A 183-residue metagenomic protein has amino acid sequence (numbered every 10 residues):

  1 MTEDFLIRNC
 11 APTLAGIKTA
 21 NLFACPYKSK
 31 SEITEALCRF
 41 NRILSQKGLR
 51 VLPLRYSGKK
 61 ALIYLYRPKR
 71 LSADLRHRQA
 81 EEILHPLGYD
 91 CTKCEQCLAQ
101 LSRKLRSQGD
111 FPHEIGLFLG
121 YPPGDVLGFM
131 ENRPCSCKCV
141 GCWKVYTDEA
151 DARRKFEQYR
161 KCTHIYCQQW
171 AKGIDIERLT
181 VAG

Functional and structural regions predicted by a protein language model:
T2-S57: A structured, charge-rich N-terminal accessory region that forms the first stable segment of a protein and links
K18-A20, K59-A61, P112-E114: Short, surface-exposed beta-edge/turn micro-motifs
A36-K93: A glycine-rich, hydrophobic loop/mini-helix early in the fold
S45, E131, C135, H164-Q168: Generic secondary-structure signature for well-ordered alpha-helical cores
L75-H77, R103-D110, R133-P134: Short acidic alpha-helix initiation/capping motifs at coil-to-helix transition points, especially at protein N-termini
P86-H113: Internal catalytic-core helix/loop-beta-alpha segment that presents or stabilizes conserved functional determinants
F111-C137: Hydrophobic/aromatic-rich, well-ordered segments within soluble, folded domains that form packed cores
C142-G183: Long, compositionally biased
